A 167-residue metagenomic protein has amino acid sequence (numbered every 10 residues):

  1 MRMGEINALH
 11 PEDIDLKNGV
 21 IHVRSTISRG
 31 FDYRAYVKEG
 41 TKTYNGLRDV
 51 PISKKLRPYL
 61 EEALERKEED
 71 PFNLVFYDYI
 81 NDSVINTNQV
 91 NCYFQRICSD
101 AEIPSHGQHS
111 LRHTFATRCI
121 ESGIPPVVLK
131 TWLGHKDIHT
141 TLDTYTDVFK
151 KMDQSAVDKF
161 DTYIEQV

Functional and structural regions predicted by a protein language model:
M1-I27: Short, charged phosphate-coordinating catalytic segments
M1-M3, R48-D49, A63, R112: Short, cationic motifs built from Arg/Lys/His that form the positively charged side of catalytic pockets
M3-A8, V90, H106, S110 (+3 more regions): Gram-positive cell-envelope targeting signals
A8-I14, K130-K136, T146: A short, basic/aromatic helix-end/turn motif that makes direct DNA contacts
D13, N18, R29-F31, Y36-L47 (+3 more regions): C-terminal secondary-structure termini that scaffold catalytic or DNA-interacting sites
R24, S53, Y77-Y79, T146: Residue-level detector of conserved, well-ordered beta-strand and adjacent loop positions that form binding/recognition
I27, L133-D158: Catalytic-site neighborhood detector that most strongly recognizes the C-terminal catalytic loop/helix of tyrosine
V50, R66-L74, Y79-V84, N88-H135 (+1 more regions): Short, basic (Lys/Arg/His-rich) helix/loop patches that form interaction surfaces in the mid-to-C-terminal regions
